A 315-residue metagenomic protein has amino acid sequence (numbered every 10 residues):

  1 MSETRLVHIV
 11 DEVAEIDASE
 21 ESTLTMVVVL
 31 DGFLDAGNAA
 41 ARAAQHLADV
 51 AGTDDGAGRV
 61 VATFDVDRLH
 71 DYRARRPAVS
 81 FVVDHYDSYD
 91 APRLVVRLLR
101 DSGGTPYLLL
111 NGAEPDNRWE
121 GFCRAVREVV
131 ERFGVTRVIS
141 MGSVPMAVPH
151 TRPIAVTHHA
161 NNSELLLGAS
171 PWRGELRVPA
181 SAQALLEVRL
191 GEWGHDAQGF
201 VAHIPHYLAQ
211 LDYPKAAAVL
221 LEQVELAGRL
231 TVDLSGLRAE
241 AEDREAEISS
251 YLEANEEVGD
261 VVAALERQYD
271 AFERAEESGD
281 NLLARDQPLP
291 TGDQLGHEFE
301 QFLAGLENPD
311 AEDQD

Functional and structural regions predicted by a protein language model:
S2-G112: N-terminal short beta-loop-beta anion/metal-coordinating cradle
V28-L30, N111-G112, S140-G142, V201-H203: Short beta-strand segments
D31-N38, P115-N117, S143-V148, H206-Y207: Gly/Ser/Thr-rich loops at beta-strand to alpha-helix junctions that form or flank small-molecule/cofactor-binding
N38-R42, N117, G121, S181 (+4 more regions): Conserved active-site and cofactor/substrate-binding residues in soluble primary-metabolism enzymes
A62, L108-L110, I139, D196-V201: Hydrophobic/aromatic beta-strand patches that form the interior of the parallel beta-sheet core in alpha/beta enzyme
T105, A113-E164, L186: Internal, conserved structured core segments that host functional sites
A147-T231: Catalytic cores of processing enzymes, dominated by hydrolases/peptidases, characterized by acidic/His-rich
L208-D315: A conserved C-terminal secondary-structure "cap"
